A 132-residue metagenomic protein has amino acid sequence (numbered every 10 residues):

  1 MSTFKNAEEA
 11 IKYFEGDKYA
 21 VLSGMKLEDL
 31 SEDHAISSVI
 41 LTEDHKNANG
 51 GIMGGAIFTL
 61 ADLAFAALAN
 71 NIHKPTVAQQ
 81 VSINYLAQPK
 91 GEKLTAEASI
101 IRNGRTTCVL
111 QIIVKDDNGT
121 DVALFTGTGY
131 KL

Functional and structural regions predicted by a protein language model:
M1-L132: Terminal targeting signals and extreme-terminal segments of soluble enzymes
